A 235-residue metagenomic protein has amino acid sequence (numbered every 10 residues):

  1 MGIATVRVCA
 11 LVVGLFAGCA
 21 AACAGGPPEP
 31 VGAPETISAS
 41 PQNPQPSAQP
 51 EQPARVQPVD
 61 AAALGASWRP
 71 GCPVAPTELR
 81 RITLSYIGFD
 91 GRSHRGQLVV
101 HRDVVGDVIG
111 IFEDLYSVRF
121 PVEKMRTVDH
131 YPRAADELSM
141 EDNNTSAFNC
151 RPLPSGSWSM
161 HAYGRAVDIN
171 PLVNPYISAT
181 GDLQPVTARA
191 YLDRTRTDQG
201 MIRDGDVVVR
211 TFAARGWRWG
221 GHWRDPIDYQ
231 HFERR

Functional and structural regions predicted by a protein language model:
M1-P28: Secretory targeting and sorting signals
A17, Y116, A213: Anion (oxyanion) recognition and catalysis
C19-P70: N-terminal low-complexity, Pro/Thr-rich disordered segments that flank secretion/membrane-targeting signals
S40-E51, V74-A75, V105, A213 (+2 more regions): Post-signal peptide N-terminal regions of Sec-secreted extracellular proteins
A63-P70, S93-R102, V108, C150-S155: N-terminal post-signal-peptidase region of extra-cytosolic proteins
V74-M140: Active-site acidic/histidine clusters and adjacent loop/turn architecture that either coordinate catalytic ions
R126-Y163, Y176: Active-site-adjacent loop/helix surface patches within enzyme catalytic domains that shape the substrate-binding cleft
P152-W158, Y163-R235: Catalytic cores and adjacent binding grooves of peptidoglycan-active enzymes
